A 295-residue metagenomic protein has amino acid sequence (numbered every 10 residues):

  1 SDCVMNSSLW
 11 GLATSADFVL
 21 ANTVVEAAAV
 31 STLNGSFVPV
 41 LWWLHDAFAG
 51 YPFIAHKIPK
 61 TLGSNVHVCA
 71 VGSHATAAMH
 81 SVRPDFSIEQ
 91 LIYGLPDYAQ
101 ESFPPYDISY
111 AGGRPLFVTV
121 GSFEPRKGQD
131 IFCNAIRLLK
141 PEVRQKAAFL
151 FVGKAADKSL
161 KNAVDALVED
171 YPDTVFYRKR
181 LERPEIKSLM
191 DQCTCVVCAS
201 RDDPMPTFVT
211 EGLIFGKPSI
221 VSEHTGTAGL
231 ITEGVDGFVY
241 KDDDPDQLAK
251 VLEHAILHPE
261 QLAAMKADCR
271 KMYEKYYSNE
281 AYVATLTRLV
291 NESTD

Functional and structural regions predicted by a protein language model:
A13, R180, S188-C193: Short alpha-helical donor nucleotide-sugar binding micro-motif in glycosyltransferases
A29, P52, S64-I88, L95: A short, active-site helix/loop in glycosyltransferases that binds the activated sugar's phosphate group
A75, L150-P172: Short, structured helix-loop element that forms part of the nucleotide-activated donor/catalytic region
P115, E124-L138, S159-N162, D246: A conserved mid-protein helix/loop that constitutes part of the nucleotide-sugar donor-binding site
R201: Aromatic "clamp/platform" in nucleotide-sugar-dependent glycosyltransferases that forms part of the donor/acceptor
P218-V221: Short hydrophobic beta-strand element within catalytic cores of glycosyltransferases and related nucleotide-activated
E233-G234, F238-P245, H254-P259: Conserved acidic donor-binding segment of nucleotide-sugar-dependent glycosyltransferases
Q247, H254, Q261-Y276, Y282: A short, well-ordered alpha-helix in the C-terminal region of glycosyltransferases
